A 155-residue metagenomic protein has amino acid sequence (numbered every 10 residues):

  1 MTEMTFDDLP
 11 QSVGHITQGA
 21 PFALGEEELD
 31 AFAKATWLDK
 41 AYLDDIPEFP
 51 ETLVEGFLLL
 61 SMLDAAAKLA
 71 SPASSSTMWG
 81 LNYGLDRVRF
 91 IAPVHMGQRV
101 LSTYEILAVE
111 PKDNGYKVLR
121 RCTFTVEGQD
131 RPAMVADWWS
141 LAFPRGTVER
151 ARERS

Functional and structural regions predicted by a protein language model:
M1-N82, T147-S155: Hot-dog-fold acyl-thioester-processing enzymes
M1-P10, P93-S155: HotDog/MaoC-like acyl-thioester-processing domains
L85-F90: Short alpha-helix capping/helix-loop boundary micro-motifs
